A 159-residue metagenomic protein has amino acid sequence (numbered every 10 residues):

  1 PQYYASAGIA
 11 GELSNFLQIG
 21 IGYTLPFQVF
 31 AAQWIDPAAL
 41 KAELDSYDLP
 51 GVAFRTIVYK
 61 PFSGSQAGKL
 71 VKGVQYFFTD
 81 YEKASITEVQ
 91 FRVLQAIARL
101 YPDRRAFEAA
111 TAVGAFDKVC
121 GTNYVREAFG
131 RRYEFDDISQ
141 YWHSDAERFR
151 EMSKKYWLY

Functional and structural regions predicted by a protein language model:
P1-A39: A conserved active-site cap/scaffold subdomain adjacent to cofactor or substrate pockets
P26, F30-Y141: Conserved functional hotspot residues or short segments at active or partner-binding sites across diverse domains
H143, E147-S153, W157: Flexible, low-complexity junctional segments that flank or bridge functional domains
